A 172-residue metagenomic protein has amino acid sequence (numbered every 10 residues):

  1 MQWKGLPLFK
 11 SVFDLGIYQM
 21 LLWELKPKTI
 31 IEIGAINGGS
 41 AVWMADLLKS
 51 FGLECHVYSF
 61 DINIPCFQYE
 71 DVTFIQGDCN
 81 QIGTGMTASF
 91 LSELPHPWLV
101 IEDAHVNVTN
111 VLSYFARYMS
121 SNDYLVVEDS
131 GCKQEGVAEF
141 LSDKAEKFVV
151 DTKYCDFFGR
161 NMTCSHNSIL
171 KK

Functional and structural regions predicted by a protein language model:
M1-V100, A104-K172: A short alpha-helical cap/connector motif
